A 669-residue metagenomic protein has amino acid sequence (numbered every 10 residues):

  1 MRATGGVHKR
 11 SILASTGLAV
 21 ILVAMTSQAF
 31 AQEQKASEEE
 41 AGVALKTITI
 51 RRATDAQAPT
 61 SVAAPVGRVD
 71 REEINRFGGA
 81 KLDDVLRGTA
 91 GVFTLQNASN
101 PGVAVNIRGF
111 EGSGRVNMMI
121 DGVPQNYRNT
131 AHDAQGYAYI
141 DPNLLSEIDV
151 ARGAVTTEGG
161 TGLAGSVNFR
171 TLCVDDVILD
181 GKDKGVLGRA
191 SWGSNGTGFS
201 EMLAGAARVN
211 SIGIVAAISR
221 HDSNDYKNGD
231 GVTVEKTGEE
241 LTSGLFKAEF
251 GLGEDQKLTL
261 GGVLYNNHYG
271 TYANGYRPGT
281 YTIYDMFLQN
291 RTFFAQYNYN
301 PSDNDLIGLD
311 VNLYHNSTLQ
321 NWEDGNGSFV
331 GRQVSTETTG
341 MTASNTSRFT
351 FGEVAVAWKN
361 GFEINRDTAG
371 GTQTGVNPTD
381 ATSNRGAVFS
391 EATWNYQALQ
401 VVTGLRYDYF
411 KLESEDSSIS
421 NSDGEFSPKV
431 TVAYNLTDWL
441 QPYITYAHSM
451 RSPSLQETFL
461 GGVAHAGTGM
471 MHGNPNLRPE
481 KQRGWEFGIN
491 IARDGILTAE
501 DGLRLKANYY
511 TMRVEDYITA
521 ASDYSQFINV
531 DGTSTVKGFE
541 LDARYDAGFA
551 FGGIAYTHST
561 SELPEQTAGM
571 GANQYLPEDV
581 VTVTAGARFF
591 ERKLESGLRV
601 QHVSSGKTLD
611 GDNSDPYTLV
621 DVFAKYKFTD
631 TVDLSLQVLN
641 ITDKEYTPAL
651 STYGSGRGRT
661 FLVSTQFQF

Functional and structural regions predicted by a protein language model:
Q34, D83, R87-P124: Extracytoplasmic beta-strand/coil segments of soluble accessory domains associated with Gram-negative outer-membrane
E40, V105-R152, G469: Periplasmic plug
A138-L187: A beta-strand signature from Gram-negative outer-membrane beta-barrel systems, especially the internal plug domain
S194-D222, V232-Y269, F287-N300, G352-V356 (+2 more regions): Transmembrane beta-barrel wall of Gram-negative outer-membrane proteins
G229-G231, E235-T237, L241, G251 (+4 more regions): Flexible loop and strand-edge segments within Gram-negative outer membrane beta-barrel domains
G253, T379-M512, G586-F589, T629: Structural signature of Gram-negative outer-membrane beta-barrels, strongest in the C-terminal barrel of TonB-dependent
G308-D324, Y443, R478-K537: Membrane-embedded beta-barrel scaffold of Gram-negative outer-membrane proteins
V356, N395-Y396, V401, A499-V514 (+3 more regions): Gram-negative outer-membrane beta-barrel transporters
